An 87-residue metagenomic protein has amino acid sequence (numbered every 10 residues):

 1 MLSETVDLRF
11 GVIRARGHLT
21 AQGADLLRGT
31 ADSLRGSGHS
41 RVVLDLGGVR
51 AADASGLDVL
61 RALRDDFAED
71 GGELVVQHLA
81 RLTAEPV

Functional and structural regions predicted by a protein language model:
M1-R14: Short beta-strand/loop segment at the start of cytosolic alpha/beta domains
R16-V87: Amphipathic alpha-helical interaction surfaces in cytosolic regulatory modules
